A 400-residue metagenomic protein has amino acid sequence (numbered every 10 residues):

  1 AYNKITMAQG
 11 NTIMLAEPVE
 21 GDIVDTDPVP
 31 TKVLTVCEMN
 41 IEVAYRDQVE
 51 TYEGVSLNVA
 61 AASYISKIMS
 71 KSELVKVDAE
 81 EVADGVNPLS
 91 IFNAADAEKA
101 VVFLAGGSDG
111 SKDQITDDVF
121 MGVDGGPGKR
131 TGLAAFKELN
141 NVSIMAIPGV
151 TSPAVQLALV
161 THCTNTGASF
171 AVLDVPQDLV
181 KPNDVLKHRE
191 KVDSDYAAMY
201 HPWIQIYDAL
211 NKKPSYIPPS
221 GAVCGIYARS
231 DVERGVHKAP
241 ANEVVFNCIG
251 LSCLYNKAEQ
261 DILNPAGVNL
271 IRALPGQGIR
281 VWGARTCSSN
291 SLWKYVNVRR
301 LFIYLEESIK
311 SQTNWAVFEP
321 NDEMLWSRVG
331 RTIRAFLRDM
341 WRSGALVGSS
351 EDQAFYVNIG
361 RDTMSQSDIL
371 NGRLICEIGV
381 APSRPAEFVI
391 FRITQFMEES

Functional and structural regions predicted by a protein language model:
Y2-I68: Small/polar beta-strand repeat architecture
T6, A44-Q48, G125-S400: Structured, hydrophobic secondary-structure cores that serve as assembly/anchoring elements
V19, V24-D25, A60-A61, V75-D78 (+3 more regions): A diffuse structural propensity rather than consistent per-protein peaks
T35, T51, A60, Y64 (+8 more regions): Short, solvent-exposed coil/turn linker segments
Q48, G54, L74-K76, G85 (+4 more regions): Detector for intrinsically disordered, low-structure N-terminal pre-sequences
V55, M69-L74, A79, H201: Phosphate-binding P-loop/Walker A region and its immediate neighborhood
E80-K129: Long, low-complexity, polar/charged, intrinsically disordered or flexibly structured peripheral segments
